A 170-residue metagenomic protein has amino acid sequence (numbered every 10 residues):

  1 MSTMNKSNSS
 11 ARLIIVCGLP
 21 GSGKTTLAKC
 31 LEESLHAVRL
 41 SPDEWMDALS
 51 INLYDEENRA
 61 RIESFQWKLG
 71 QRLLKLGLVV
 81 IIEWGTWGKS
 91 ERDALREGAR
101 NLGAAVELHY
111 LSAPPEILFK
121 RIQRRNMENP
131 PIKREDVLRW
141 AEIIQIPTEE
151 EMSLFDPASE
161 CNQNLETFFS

Functional and structural regions predicted by a protein language model:
S2-A11, C17, S22, C30 (+2 more regions): Conserved GTP-binding G-domain of TRAFAC-class P-loop NTPases and closely related GTPase folds
I15, L40, I82, H109: Conserved Rossmann-like nucleotide-binding pocket used by diverse enzymes that bind dinucleotide cofactors
V16-S22, C30-L31, Y54, T86-A94 (+1 more regions): A structural preference for long, well-packed, hydrophobic secondary-structure segments
S22-L78: Conserved substrate/cofactor phosphate-moiety recognition/catalytic segment in nucleotide-dependent phosphotransferases
H36, G77-L78, G103-A105, E151-F155: A generic structural signal for alpha->beta connector loops
P42-E44, W84, P157: Generic detector of well-ordered alpha-helical packing
A48, T86-M127, I143: ATP-dependent NMP and nucleoside kinases share a basic, alpha-helical "lid"
E57-E107: Glycine-rich phosphate-binding loop used to anchor ATP phosphates in small-molecule kinases, encompassing both
